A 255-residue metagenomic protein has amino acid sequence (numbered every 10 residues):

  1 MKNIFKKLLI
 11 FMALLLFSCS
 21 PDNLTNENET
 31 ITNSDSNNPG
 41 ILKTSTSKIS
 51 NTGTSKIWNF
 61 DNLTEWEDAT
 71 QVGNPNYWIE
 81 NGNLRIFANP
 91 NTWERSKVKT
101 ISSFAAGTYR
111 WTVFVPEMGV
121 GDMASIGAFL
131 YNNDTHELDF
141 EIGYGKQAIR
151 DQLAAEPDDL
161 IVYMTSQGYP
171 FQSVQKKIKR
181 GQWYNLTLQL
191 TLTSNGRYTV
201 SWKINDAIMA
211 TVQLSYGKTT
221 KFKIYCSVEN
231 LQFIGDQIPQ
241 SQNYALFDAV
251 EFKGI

Functional and structural regions predicted by a protein language model:
L14-S50: Bacterial Sec-dependent N-terminal signal peptides
N62-L84: Extracellular glycan-recognition surfaces and repeat-rich motifs
N76-T92, D158-V162: Short carbohydrate-recognition loop motifs
A88-D158: Secretory/extracellular carbohydrate-interaction modules and structurally similar beta-sandwich "look-alikes"
R95-S102, Q172-I178, L214, D236: Beta-strand-rich interaction surfaces with strong enrichment in secreted/lumenal proteins
T108-R110, Y216-I255: Ligand-recognition surfaces built from glycine- and aromatic
W111, Q182-L192, V200-W202: Short tryptophan-centered beta-strand motifs in secreted/extracellular beta-sheet-rich domains of glycan-recognition
Y163-N185: Short, aromatic/His-centered strand-loop micro-motif at the edge of beta-sheets
